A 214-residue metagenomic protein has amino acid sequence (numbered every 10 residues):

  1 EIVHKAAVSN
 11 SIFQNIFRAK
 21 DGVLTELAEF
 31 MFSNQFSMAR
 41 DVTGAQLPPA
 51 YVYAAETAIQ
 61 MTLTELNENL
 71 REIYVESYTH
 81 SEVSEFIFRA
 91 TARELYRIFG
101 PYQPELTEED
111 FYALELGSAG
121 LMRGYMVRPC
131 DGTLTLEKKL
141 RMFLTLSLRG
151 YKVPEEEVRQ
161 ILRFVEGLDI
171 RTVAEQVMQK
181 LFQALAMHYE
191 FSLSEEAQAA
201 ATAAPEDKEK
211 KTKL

Functional and structural regions predicted by a protein language model:
E1-G22, E26: Helix-turn-helix
I2-K5, F30, E76-S77, G117: Short acidic/histidine-centered micro-motifs embedded in hydrophobic/aromatic stretches that mark compact functional
K20, L24, A28, Y53-T57 (+4 more regions): Short runs of predominantly hydrophobic/aromatic residues within well-ordered alpha helices that form helix-helix
E26, S37-E72, E76-H80, F88-R93: Hydrophobic alpha-helical connector segments
L27, M31, Q35, A39 (+3 more regions): Hydrophobic recognition helices of helix-based DNA-binding modules
E76-C130, L134, K138-L148: Amphipathic alpha-helical packing segments from all-alpha helical-bundle domains
R97, D131-L214: C-terminal peripheral helix-coil segments that are non-catalytic and often amphipathic
